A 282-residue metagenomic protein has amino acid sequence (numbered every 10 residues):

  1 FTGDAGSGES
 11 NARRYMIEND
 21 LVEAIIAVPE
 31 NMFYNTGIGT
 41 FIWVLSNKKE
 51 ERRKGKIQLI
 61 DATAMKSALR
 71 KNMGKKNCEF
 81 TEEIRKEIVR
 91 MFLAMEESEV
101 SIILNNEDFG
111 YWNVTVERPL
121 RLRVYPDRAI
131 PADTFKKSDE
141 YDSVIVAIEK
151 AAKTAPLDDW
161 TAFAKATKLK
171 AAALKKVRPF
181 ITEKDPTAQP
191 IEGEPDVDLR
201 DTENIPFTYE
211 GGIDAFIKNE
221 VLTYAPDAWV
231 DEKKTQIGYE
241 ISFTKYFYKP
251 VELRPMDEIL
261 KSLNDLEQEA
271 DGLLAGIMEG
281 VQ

Functional and structural regions predicted by a protein language model:
F1-A275: A conserved structural/catalytic subdomain of Rossmann-like adenosyl-cofactor enzymes
A275, E279-Q282: Residue-level recognition of alpha-helical coiled-coils, specifically the heptad-repeat register on one helix face
